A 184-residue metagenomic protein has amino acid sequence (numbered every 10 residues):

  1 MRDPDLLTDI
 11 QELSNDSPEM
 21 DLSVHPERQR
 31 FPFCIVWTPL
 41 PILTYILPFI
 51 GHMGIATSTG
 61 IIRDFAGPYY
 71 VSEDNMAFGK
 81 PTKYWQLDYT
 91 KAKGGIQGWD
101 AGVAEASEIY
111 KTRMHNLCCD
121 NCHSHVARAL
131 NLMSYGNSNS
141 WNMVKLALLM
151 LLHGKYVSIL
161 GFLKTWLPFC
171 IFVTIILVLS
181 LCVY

Functional and structural regions predicted by a protein language model:
M1-Y184: Cysteine-nucleophile amide-bond enzymes
